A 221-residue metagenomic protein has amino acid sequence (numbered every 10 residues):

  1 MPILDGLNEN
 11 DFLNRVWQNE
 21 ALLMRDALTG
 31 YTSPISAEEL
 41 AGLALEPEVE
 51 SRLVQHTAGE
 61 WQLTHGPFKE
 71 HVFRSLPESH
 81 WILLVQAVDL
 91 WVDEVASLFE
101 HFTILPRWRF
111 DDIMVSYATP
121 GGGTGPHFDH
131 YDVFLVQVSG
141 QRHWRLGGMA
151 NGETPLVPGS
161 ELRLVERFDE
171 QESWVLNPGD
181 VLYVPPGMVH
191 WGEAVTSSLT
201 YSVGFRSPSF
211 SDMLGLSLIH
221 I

Functional and structural regions predicted by a protein language model:
M1-T119: Transition-metal
Y117-T119, D129, V133-W144, G148-M149: Short, conserved beta-strand element in jelly-roll/cupin
T124-H127, W144-L146, V189-V195, S202: Short beta-strand His + acidic residue motifs that chelate non-heme Fe in jelly-roll/DSBH and cupin folds
F134, L156-P158, L162, T196-G215: A short hydrophobic beta-strand segment most commonly corresponding to one strand of the jelly-roll/cupin
V138, W174-V189: Conserved metal-binding segment of the jelly-roll/cupin
R142-N177: A short beta-strand-loop-beta hairpin characteristic of the jelly-roll/cupin
I219-I221: Conserved small/polar residues in nucleotide/adenosyl-binding loops
